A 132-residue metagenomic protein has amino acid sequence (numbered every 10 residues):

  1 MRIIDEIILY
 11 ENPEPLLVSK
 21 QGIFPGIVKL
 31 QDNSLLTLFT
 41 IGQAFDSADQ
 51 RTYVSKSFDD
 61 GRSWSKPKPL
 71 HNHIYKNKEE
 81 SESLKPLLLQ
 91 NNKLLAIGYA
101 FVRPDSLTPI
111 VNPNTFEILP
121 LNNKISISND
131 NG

Functional and structural regions predicted by a protein language model:
M1-G132: Asp-box/BNR beta-propeller blade signature and adjacent active/binding-site loops in extracellular glycan-interacting
